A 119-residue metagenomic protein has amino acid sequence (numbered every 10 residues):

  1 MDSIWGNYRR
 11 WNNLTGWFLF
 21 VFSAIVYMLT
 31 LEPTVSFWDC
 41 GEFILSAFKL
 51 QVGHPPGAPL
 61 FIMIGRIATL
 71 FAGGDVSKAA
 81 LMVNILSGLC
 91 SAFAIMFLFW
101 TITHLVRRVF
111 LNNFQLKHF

Functional and structural regions predicted by a protein language model:
M1-R10: Short, Lys/Arg-rich, polar N-terminal cytosolic tail immediately upstream of the first transmembrane signal-anchor
R9-F37: Transmembrane signal-anchor helices characteristic of membrane glycosylation enzymes that use polyprenol
W17, I85-F114: Transmembrane-helix motifs of polytopic, lipid-linked glycan transferases
V21, Q115-F119: Transmembrane and membrane-interface helices of multi-pass, inner-membrane envelope-modifying transferases
V26, L31, G65, T69 (+2 more regions): Membrane-water interface at transmembrane helix exits
L31-F43, G53-G65, L81: Extracytoplasmic catalytic/substrate-binding loops of multi-pass membrane glycan-assembly enzymes
F48-K49: Juxtamembrane helix-capping/reentrant segments at transmembrane boundaries
A68, A79-L89: Membrane-embedded glycan-lipid processing machinery
